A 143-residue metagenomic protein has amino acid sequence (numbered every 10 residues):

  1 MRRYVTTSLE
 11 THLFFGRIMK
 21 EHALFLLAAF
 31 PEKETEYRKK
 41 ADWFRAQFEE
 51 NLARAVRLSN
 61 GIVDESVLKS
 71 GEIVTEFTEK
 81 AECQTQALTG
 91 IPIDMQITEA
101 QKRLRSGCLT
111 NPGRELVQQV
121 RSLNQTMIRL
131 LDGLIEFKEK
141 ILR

Functional and structural regions predicted by a protein language model:
M1-R143: Surface-exposed peri-terminal alpha-helical interaction modules
